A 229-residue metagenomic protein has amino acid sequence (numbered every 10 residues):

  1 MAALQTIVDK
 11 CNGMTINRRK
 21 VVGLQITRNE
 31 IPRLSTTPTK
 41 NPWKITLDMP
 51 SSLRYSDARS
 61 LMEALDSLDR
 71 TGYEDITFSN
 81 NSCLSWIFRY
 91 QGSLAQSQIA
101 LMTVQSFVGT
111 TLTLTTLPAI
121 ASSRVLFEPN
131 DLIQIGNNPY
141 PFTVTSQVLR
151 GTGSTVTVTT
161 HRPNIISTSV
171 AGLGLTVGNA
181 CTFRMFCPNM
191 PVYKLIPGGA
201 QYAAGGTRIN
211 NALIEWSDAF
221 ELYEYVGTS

Functional and structural regions predicted by a protein language model:
A2, K10-N12, K20-V22, K194-S229: Protruding loop/beta-arch "assembly-hinge" segments enriched in small, turn-prone residues
A2-S51: N-terminal ordered "arm"
E30-Y55, G205-S229: Oligomerization/assembly interface segments of phage tail-like spikes and tubes
M49-L53, V144, R150-T152: A generic structural motif
R59-T71, A121-N137, S167-F186: Extended Gly/Ser/Thr-rich low-complexity repeat segments, especially those forming or decorating extracellular
D66-T103, T176-W216: Extended beta-strand solenoid/passenger and fiber regions
D69-Y140, Q147-T159, S229: Autoprocessing Asn-cyclization modules and mimics
T152-N189, D218-G227: Short solvent-exposed strand/turn elements
